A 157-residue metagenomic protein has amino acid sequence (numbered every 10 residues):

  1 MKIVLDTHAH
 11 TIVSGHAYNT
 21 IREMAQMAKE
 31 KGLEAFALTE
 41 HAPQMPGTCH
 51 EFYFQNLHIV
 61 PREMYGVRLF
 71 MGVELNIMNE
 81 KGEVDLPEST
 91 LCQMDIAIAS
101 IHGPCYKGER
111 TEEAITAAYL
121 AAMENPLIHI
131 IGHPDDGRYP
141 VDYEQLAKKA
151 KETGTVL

Functional and structural regions predicted by a protein language model:
M1-I3, A35, I128, T155: The start of beta-strands in P-loop NTPase/AAA+ ATPase cores
M1-K31: N-terminal active-site segment of His-dependent metallophosphoesterases
K2-V4, I21, F36, E40 (+1 more regions): Extreme N-terminal leader/targeting regions
V4-S14, L38-H41, I131-D135: Histidine-centered catalytic micro-motifs
R22-F36, N56-E63: Alpha-helical scaffold segments that flank or form the walls of functional sites
A42, G47-T155: Extended substrate/RNA-proximal surfaces in nucleic-acid metabolism proteins
